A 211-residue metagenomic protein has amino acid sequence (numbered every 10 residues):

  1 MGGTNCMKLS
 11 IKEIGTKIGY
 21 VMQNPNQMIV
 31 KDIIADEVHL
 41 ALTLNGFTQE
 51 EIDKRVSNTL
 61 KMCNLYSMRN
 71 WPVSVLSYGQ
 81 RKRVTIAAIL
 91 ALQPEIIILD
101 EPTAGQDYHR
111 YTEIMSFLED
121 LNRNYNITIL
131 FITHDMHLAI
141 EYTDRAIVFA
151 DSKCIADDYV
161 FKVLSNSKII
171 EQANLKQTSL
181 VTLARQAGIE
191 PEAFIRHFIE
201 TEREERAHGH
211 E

Functional and structural regions predicted by a protein language model:
E50-M68: Conserved ABC ATPase "signature" region
P72-L76: Conserved ABC ATPase signature
Q93: Conserved catalytic motifs of ABC-family nucleotide-binding domains
I97-D100: Catalytic Walker B motif of ABC-type/P-loop ATPase nucleotide-binding domains
T133-H134: H-loop/switch region of ABC-family ATPase nucleotide-binding domains
A139-E141: A short, surface-exposed alpha-helical micro-motif characterized by mixed small hydrophobic and charged/polar residues
K153-L180: Conserved beta-strand-loop-alpha-helix hinge in the C-terminal portion of ABC ATPase nucleotide-binding domains
